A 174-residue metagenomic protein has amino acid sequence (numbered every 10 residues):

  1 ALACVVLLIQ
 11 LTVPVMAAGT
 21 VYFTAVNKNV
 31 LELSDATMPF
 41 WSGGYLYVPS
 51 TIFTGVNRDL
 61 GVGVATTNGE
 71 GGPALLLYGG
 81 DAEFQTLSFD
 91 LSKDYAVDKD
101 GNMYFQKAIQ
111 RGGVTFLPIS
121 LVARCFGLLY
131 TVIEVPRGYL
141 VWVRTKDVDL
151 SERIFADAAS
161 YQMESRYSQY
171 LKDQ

Functional and structural regions predicted by a protein language model:
A1-A17: Sec-dependent N-terminal signal peptides of Gram-positive bacterial secreted proteins and lipoproteins
V13-Q174: Primary recognition of N-terminal secretory signal peptides and signal-anchoring hydrophobic helices
